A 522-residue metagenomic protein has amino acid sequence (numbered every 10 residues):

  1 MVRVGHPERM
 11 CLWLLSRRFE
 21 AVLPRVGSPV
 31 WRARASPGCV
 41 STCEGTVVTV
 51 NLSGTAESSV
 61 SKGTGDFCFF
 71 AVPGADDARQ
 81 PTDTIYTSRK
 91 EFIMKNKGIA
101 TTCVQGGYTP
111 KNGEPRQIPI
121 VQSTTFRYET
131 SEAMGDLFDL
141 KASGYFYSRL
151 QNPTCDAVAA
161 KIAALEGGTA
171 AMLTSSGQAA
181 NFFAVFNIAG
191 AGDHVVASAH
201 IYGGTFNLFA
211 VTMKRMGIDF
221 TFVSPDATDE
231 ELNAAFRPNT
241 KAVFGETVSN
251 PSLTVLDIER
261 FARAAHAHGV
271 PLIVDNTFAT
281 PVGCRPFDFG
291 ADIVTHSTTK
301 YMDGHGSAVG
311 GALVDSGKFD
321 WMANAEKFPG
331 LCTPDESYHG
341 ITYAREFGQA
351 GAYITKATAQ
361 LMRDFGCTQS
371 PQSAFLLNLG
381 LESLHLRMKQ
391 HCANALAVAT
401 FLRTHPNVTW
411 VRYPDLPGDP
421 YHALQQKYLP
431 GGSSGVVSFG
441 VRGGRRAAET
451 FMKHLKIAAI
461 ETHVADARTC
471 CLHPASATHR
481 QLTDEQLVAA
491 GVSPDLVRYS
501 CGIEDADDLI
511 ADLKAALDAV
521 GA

Functional and structural regions predicted by a protein language model:
M1-P7, G54-G74: Positively charged N-terminal leader segments that act as targeting/secretion signals
S16, S28, S36, S41 (+3 more regions): Serine residues within intrinsically disordered or low-complexity segments
T42, C68, D83, R89-I93 (+7 more regions): PLP-dependent enzyme catalytic core of the Aspartate aminotransferase-like
K95, A100-T109, A171-T404: Conserved PLP-enzyme active-site core in the AAT-like
K95-N152, A160: N-terminal "arm"/small-domain region of PLP-dependent enzymes with the aminotransferase-like
T130-F182, G204-T212: Conserved N-terminal alpha-helix of the aminotransferase class I/II PLP-enzyme fold
M388, L396, T400-R403, N407-V497 (+1 more regions): Conserved C-terminal alpha-helix-loop-beta "cap" of PLP-dependent enzymes that closes/shapes the active-site mouth
